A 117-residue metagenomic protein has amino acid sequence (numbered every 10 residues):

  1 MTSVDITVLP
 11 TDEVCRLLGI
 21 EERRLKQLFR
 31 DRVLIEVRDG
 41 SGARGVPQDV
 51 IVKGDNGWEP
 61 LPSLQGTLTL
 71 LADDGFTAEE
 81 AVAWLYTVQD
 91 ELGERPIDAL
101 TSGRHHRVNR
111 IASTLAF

Functional and structural regions predicted by a protein language model:
M1-F117: Non-transmembrane "mature" sequence context
